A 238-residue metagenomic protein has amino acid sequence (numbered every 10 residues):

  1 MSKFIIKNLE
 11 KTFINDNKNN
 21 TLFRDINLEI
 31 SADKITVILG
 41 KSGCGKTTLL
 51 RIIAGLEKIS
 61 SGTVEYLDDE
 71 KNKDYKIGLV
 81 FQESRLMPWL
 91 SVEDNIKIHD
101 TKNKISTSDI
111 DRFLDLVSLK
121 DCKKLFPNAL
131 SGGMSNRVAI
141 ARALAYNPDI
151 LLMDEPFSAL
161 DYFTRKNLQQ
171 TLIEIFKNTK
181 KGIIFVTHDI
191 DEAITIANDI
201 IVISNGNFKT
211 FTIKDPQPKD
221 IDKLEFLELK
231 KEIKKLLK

Functional and structural regions predicted by a protein language model:
F4, F23-D25: Conserved structural motif at the start of ABC-family nucleotide-binding domains
A54: Helix-to-loop junction immediately C-terminal to a conserved catalytic motif
S61-K73: Conserved ABC transporter NBD signature motif
I105-C122, E174: Conserved ABC ATPase "signature" region
F126-L130, M134: Conserved ABC ATPase signature
A145-D149: A short, proline-enriched helix->beta-strand linker immediately N-terminal to the Walker B motif in ABC-type P-loop
G206-E232: Conserved beta-strand-loop-alpha-helix hinge in the C-terminal portion of ABC ATPase nucleotide-binding domains
